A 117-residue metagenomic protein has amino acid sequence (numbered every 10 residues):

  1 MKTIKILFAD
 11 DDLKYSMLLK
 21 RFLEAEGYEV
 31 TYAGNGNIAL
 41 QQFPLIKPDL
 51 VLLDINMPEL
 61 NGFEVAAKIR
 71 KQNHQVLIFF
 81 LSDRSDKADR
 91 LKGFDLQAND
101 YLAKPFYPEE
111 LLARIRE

Functional and structural regions predicted by a protein language model:
D10, D54, S82: Active-site residues of response regulator receiver
L13-T31: Two-component/phosphorelay signaling modules centered on CheY-like receiver
G34-I38, N61-E64: Acidic catalytic/metal-coordinating carboxylates
Q41, F63-H74: Short amphipathic alpha-helix used as the core "switch/output" element in two-component signaling
I46-L52: Active-site beta3 strand of CheY-like receiver
M57: Receiver (REC) domain active-site loop signature in two-component systems and cognate sites in sensor histidine kinases
D86, F106-R116: C-terminal output helix
